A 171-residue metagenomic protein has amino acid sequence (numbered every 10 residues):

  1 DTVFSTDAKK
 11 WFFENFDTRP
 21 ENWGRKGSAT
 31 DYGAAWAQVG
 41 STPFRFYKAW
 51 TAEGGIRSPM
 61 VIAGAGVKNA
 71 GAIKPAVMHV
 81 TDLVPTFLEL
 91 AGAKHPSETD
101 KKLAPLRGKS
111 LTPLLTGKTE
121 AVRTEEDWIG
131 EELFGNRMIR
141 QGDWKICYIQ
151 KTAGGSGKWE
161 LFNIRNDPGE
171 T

Functional and structural regions predicted by a protein language model:
D1-V3, R19-W23, V61: Metal-dependent active-site segment of extracytoplasmic phospho-/sulfohydrolases and closely related
T2-T18, A49: Catalytic cores of eukaryotic secretory-pathway lumenal/extracellular enzymes that build and remodel glycoconjugates
F12-P20, T99-A104: Short low-complexity stretches enriched in small and charged residues
F13, G55-S58: Short hydrophobic/aromatic-rich motifs at helix boundaries and adjacent loops
R25-I56, V67-A76, T81-N166: C-terminal cap/loop subdomain of S1 sulfatases and analogous C-terminal strand-loop tails that border
W36, V61-I62: Structured core elements
